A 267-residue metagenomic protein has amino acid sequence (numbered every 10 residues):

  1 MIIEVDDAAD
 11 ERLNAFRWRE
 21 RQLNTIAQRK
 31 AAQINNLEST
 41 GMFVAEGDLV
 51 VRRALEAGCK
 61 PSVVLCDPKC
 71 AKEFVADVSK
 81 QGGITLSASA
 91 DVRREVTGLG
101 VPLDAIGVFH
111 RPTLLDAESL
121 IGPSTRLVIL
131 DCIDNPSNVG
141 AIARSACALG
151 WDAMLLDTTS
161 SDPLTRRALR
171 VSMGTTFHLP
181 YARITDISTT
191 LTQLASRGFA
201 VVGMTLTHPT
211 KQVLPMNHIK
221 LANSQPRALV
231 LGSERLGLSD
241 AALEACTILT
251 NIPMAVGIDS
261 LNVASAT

Functional and structural regions predicted by a protein language model:
M1-K72, S160-S161: Boundary-proximal intrinsically disordered activation/regulatory segments immediately upstream of a helical core
I3, E56, T85, F109-Q212: RNA substrate-binding interface of SAM-dependent RNA methyltransferases
G47, D134-A141, S260-S265: Amphipathic alpha-helical repeat scaffolds
A71-G82, A242: Short, aromatic/basic amphipathic alpha-helical patches
S79-G98, A182-T185: A glycine-rich helix N-cap at a beta->alpha junction
A105-G107, S145-L149, P163-T176, D240-T267: Structured adenosyl-cofactor binding patch, chiefly the S-adenosyl-L-methionine
V202-I258: Active-site/ligand-binding-proximal alpha/beta "capping" segment
